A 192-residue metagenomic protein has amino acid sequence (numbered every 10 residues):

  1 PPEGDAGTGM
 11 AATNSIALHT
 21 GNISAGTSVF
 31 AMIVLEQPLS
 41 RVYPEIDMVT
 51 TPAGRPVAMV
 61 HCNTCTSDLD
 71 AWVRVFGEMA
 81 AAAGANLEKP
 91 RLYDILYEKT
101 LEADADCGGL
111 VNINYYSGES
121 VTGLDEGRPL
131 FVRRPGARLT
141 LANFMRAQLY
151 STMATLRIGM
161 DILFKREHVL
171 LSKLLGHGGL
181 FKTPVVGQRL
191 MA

Functional and structural regions predicted by a protein language model:
P1-A192: Active-site core segments that coordinate phosphate-bearing ligands/cofactors across diverse enzyme families
